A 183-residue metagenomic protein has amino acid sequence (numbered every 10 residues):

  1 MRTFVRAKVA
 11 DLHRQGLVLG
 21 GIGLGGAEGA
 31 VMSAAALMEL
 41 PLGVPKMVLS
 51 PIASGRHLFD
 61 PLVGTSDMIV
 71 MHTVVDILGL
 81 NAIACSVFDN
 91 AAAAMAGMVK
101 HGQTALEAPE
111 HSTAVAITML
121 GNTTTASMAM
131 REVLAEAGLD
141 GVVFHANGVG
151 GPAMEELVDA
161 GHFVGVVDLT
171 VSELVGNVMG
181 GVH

Functional and structural regions predicted by a protein language model:
M1-Q15, V75-F88: Glycine-rich oxoanion-binding loops at beta->alpha junctions
V9, H13, L17-G25, M47-S50 (+1 more regions): Short glycine-rich or small-residue beta-strand-to-loop segments that form or flank ligand, phosphate, metal/Fe-S
G23-G43, S127-R131: Short Gly/Thr/Asp-enriched flexible loops that form oxyanion-binding sites at enzyme active sites
M32-L62, V70-H72, V142-A146: Short, acidic/small-residue loops that bind anionic groups at enzyme active sites
I52-H57, I77-G79, V149-G151, E173-G176: Short gly/pro/ser/thr-enriched loop/turn and capping motifs at secondary-structure boundaries
R56-N122: Cap/lid and interdomain-hinge subdomains that line or gate substrate/regulatory clefts in soluble alpha/beta enzymes
E110-G148, P152, E156-D159: Glycine-rich phosphate/diphosphate-binding loop of Rossmann-like nucleotide-binding domains
D168-H183: A glycine- and small/hydrophobic-rich beta-loop-beta segment that serves as a flexible "lid/hinge" or phosphate-binding
